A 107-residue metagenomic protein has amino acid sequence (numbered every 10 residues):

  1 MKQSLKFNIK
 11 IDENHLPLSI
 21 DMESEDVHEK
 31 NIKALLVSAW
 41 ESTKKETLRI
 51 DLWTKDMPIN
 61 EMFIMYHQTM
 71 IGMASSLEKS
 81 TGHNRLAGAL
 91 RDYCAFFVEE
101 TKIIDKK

Functional and structural regions predicted by a protein language model:
M1-Q3: Short loop/turn motifs at secondary-structure junctions and domain boundaries
L5-I11, M22: Short beta-strand elements
F7, F63, F96-F97: Phenylalanine-focused residue identity feature
L18-G82: Active-site- and interface-proximal helix/loop "cap" or "latch" segments in soluble metabolic and energy-transducing
S75-K107: C-terminal charged interaction modules
